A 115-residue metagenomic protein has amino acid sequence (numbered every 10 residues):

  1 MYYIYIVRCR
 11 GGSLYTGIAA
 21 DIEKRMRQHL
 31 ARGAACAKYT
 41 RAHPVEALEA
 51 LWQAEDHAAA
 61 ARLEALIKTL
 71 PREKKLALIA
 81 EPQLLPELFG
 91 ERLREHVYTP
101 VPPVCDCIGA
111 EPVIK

Functional and structural regions predicted by a protein language model:
M1-I108: Structure-specific nucleic-acid interaction/processing domains
A110-I114: Intrinsic disorder/low-complexity segments
